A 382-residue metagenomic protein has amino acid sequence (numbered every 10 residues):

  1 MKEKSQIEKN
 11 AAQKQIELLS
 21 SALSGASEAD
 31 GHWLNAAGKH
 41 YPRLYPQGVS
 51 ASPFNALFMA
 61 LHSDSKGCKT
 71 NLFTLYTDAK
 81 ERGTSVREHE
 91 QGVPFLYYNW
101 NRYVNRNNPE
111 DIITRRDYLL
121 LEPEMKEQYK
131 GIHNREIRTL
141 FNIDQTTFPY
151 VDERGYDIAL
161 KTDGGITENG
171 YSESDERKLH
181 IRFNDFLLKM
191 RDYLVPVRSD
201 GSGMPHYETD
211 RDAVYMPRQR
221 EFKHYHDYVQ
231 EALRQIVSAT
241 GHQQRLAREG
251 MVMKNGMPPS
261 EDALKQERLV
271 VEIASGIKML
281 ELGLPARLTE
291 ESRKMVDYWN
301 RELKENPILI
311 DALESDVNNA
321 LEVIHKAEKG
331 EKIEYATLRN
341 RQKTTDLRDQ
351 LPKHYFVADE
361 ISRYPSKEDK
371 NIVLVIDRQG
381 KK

Functional and structural regions predicted by a protein language model:
M1-P365, I372-L374: N-terminal accessory/interface modules of nucleic-acid-binding and processing proteins
R378-K382: Short acidic DE-rich linear segments
